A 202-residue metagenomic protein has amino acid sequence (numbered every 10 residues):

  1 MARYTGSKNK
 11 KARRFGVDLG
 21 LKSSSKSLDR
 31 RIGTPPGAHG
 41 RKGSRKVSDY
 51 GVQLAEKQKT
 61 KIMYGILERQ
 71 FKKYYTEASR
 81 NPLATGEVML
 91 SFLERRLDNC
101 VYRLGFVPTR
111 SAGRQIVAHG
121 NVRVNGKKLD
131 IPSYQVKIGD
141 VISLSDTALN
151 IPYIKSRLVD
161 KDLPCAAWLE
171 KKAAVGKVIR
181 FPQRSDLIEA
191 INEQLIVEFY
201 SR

Functional and structural regions predicted by a protein language model:
M1-L104, I131-R202: Ferredoxin-like alpha/beta domains used as RNA- or RNAP-binding modules
V107-R110, I116-V117, V136: Short, well-ordered loop/turn sites that connect or cap secondary structure elements
S111-Q115, K127-P132: Short, surface-exposed recognition loops or helix-turn segments adjacent to catalytic cores
